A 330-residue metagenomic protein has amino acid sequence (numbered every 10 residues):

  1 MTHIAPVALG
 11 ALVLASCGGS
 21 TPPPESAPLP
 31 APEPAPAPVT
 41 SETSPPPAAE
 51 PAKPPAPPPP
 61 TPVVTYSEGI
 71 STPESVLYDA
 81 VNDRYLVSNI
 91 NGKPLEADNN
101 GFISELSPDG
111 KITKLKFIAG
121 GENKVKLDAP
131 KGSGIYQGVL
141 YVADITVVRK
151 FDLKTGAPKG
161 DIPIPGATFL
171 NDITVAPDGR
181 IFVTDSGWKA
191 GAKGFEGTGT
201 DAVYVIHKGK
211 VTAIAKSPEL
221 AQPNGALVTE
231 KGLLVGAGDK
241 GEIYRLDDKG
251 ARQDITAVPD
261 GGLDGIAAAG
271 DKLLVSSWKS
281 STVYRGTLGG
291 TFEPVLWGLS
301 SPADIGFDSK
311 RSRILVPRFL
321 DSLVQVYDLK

Functional and structural regions predicted by a protein language model:
M1-A15: Sec-dependent bacterial lipoprotein signal peptides
C17-T21: Bacterial signal peptide processing site
P22-S67: Post-signal peptide N-terminal segment of mature Sec-exported envelope proteins
T61-S67, K111-K124, A157-P163, K210-S217 (+2 more regions): A short beta-strand motif characteristic of beta-propeller blades
G69-N82, K93, G121-V139, P165-W188 (+7 more regions): Beta-rich, blade/repeat-based domains predominating in secreted/periplasmic proteins but also intracellular
V87-N99, T184-T198: Short, conserved, GDST-rich strand-edge loop motifs in beta-rich repeat architectures
N99-S104, V147-R149, D201-Y204, E242-Y244 (+2 more regions): A short loop-to-beta-strand structural motif that recurs across blades of beta-propeller domains
L106-K111, D152-A157, I206-K210, L246-A251 (+2 more regions): Short loop/turn segments that connect beta-strands within beta-propeller blades
